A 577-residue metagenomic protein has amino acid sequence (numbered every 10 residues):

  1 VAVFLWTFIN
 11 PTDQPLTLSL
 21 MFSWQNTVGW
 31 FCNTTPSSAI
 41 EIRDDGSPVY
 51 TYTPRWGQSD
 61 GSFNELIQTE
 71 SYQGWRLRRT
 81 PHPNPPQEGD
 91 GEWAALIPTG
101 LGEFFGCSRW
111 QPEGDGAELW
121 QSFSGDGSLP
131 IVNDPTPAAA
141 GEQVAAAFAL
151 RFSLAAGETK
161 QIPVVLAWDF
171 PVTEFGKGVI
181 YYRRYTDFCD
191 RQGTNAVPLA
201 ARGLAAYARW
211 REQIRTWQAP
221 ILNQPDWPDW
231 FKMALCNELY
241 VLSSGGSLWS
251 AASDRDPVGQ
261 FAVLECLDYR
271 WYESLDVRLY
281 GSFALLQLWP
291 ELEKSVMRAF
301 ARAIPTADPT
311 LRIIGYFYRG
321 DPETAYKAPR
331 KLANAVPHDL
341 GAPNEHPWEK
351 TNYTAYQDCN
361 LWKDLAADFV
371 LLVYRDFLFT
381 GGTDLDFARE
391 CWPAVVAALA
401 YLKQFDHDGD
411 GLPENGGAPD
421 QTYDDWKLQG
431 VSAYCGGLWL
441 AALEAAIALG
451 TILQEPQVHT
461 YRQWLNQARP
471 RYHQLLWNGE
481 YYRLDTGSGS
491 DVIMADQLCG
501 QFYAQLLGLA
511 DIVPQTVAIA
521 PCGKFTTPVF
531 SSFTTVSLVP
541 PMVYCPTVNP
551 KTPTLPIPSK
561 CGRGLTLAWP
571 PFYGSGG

Functional and structural regions predicted by a protein language model:
V1, A145-F148, Q260-D268, N352-N360 (+6 more regions): Active-site-adjacent structural elements in folded domains
V1, L5-L275, P290-S295, A299-L311 (+2 more regions): Acidic/polar, glycine-enriched structural segments that form the non-catalytic walls/loops of the carbohydrate-binding
I9-D13, A510, G576: A generic structural motif
N10, F152, Y185-W210, G259 (+6 more regions): Aromatic-rich carbohydrate-recognition surfaces in CAZymes
S23, P225-L235, R255-D256, E273 (+4 more regions): Catalytic cores of carbohydrate-active enzymes
S128-A140, A234, E238-W271, K331-T351 (+4 more regions): Active-site-adjacent bridging/hinge elements
L507, C561, L565, G574-G576: Glycine-rich, aromatic-lined ligand/substrate-binding cores of catalytic and carbohydrate-binding domains
P570-P571: Catalytic-core region of carbohydrate-active enzymes that cleave or remodel glycosidic bonds
